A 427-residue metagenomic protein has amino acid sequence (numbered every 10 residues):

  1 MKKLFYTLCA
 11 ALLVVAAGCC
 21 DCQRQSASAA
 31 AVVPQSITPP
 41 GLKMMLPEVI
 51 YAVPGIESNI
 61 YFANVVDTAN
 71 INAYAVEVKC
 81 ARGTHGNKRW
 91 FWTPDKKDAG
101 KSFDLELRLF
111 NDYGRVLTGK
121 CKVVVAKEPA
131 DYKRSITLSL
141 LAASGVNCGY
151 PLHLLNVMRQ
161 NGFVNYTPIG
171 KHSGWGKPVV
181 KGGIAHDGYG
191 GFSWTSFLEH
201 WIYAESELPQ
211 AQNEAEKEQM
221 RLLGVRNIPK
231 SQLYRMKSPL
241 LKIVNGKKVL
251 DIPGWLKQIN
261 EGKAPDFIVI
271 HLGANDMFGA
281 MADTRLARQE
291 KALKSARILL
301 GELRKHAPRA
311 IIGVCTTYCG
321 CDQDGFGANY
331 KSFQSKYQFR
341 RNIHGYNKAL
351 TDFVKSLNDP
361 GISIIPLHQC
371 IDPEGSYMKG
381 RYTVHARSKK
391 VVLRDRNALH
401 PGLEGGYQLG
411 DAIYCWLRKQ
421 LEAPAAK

Functional and structural regions predicted by a protein language model:
L13-A30: Bacterial Sec-dependent signal peptides at the C-terminal "C-region" and cleavage site
A30, V125-G145, L154, F163-V164 (+2 more regions): Low-complexity, Pro/Ser/Thr- and charge-rich linker/hinge segments at domain boundaries
A30-Y132: Beta-strand-enriched, solvent-exposed domains that form extended recognition/catalytic surfaces
R134-T137, N161-T167, G262-V269, H306-G313 (+2 more regions): Loop/turn elements at helix/coil->beta-strand transitions in domains of secreted/extracellular proteins
L141-G145, I169-G174, I270-N275, C315-C319 (+2 more regions): Active-site-proximal beta-strand/loop segments in catalytic clefts of secreted hydrolases
G145-T284: Conserved SGNH/GDSL esterase-like catalytic core that processes O-acyl groups on lipids and polysaccharides
L293, R297-L300, G320-Q369, L399 (+1 more regions): Substrate-gating cap/lid alpha-helix
V384-K427: Histidine-centered active-site loop/cap adjacent to the catalytic His in serine esterases/O-acetyl transfer systems
